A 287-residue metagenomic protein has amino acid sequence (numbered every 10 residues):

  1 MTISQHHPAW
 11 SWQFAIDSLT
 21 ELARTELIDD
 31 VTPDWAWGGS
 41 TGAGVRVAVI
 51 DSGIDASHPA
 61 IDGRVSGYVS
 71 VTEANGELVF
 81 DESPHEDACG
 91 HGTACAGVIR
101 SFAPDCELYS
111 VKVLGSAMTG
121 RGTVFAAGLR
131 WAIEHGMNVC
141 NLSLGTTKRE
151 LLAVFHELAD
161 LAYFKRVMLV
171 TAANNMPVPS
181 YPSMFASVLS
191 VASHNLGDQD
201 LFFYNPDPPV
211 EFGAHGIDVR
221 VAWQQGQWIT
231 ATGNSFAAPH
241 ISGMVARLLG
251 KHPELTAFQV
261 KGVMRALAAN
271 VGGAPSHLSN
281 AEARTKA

Functional and structural regions predicted by a protein language model:
T2-C106: Active-site core segment of subtilase-fold serine proteases
W35-G42, G120-N141, L151-V167, P177-S190 (+2 more regions): Mature extracellular/periplasmic domains of secretome proteins
F80-K148, H252, A266-V271: Subtilisin-like peptidase catalytic core
P84-T93, N174, I229-I241: Gly/Ser-rich catalytic serine loop of serine hydrolases
Y109, M168-V170, G213, R220: Structural detector of well-ordered beta-strand residues that form the stable sheet scaffold of enzyme domains
N141-G145, V170-A172, P239: A cross-family glycoside hydrolase active-site/sugar-binding cleft signature
S180-G250, E254: Extracellular S/T/G-rich loop segment that most often corresponds to the catalytic His/Ser-adjacent loop
E254-L278: An often Trp-containing, charged/polar helix-loop segment at the C-terminal end of enzyme catalytic cores
